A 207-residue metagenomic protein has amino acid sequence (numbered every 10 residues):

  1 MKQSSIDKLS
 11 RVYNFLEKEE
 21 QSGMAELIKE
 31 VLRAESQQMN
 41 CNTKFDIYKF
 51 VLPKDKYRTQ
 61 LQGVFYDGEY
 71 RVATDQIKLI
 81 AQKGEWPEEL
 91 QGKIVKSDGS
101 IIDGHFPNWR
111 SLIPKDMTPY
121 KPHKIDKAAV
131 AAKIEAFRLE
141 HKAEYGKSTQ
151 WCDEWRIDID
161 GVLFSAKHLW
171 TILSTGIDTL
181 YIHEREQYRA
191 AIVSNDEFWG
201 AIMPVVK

Functional and structural regions predicted by a protein language model:
M1-E17: Short amphipathic alpha-helical heptad-repeat segments
M1-Q3, M39, K207: Short intrinsically disordered terminal tails
F15, F50-V51, K133, I172: Residues that form generic nucleotide/phosphate-binding pockets
E17-Q82: Intrinsically disordered, low-complexity linker/loop segments enriched in Gly/Pro and charged/polar residues
D75-L79, K83-K207: C-terminal functional regions that serve as terminal interaction/effector modules
